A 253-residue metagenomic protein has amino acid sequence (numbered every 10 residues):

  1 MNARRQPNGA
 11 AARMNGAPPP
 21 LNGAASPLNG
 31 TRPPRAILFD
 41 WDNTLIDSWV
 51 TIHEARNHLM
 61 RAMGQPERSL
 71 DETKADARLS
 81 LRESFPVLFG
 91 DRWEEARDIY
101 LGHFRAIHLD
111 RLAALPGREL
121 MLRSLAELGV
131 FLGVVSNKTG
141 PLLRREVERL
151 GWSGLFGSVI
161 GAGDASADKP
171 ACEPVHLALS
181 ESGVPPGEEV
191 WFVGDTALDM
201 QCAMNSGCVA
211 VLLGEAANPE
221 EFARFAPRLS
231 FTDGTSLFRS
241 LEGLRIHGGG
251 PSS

Functional and structural regions predicted by a protein language model:
N2-N8, L21-G23, P27-I37, R123-A126 (+2 more regions): Asp-based, Mg2+/Mn2+-dependent phosphohydrolase catalytic module
G30-L128, P141-R144: N-terminal helical cap/lid subdomain that shapes the substrate entry/recognition surface in HAD-like hydrolases
V50-T51, R68, D91, V134 (+4 more regions): An amphipathic alpha-helix/helix-turn recognition signal
P66, F131, V209: Residue-level detector of anion-binding/catalytic polar loops
